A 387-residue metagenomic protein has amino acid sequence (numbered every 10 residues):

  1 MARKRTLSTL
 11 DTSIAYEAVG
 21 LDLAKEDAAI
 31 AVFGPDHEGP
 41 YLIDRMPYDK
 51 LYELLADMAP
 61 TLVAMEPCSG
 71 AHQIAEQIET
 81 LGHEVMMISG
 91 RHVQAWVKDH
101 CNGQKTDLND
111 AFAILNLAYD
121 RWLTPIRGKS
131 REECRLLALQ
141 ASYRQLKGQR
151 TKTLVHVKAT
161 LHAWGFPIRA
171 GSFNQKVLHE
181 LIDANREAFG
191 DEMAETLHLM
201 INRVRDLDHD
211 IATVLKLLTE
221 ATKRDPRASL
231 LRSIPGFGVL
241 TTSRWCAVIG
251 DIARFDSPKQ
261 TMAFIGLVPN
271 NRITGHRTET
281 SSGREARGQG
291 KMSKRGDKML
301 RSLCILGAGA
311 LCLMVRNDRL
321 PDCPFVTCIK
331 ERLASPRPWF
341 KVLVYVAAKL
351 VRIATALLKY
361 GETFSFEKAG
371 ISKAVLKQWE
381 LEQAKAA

Functional and structural regions predicted by a protein language model:
M1-T12, A212-K216, E220: Charged, flexible boundary elements
S8-F33, I114, L146: Gly/Thr-rich phosphate-binding beta-strand-loop-beta motif of the actin/hexokinase/Hsp70
F33-A64: Nucleic-acid-processing active sites and adjacent nucleic-acid-binding tracks, predominantly divalent metal-dependent
M86-I126, E180, T278-R295: Short alpha-helix plus adjacent loop in nuclease-associated cores
L115-Q140, K176-D191: A short, charged helix-loop
A141-L230: Glycine-rich, often acidic, oxyanion-interacting loops/wings at catalytic, nucleic-acid, or phospho-protein interfaces
L230-S233, V239, W245-S335, W339: Phosphate-backbone recognition surface of nucleic-acid-processing proteins
E285, F325-A387: Low-complexity, acidic/Ser/Thr- and charged residue-rich accessory regions of DNA metabolism proteins
